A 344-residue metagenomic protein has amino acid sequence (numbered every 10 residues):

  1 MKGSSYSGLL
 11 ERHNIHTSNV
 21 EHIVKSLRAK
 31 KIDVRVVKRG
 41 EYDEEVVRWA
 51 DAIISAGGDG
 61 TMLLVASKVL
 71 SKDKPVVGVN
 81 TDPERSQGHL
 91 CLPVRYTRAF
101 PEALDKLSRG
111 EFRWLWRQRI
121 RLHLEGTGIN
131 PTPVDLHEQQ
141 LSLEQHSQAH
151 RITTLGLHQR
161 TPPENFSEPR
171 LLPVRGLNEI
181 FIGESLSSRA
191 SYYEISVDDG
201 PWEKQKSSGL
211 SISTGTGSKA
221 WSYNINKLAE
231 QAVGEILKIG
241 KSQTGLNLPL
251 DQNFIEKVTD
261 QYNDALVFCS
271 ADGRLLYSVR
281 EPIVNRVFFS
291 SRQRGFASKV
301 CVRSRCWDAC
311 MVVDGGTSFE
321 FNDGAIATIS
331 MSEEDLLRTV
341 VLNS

Functional and structural regions predicted by a protein language model:
M1-A56, M62, D73-K74, L90-W114 (+2 more regions): ATP/NTP phosphate-donor binding region
K2, S71-W114, K241-N253, K257 (+1 more regions): A phosphate-binding glycine/aspartate-rich beta-alpha loop in the early core of alpha/beta enzymes
S5-I15, L155-P173, L250-S278: Intrinsically disordered, low-complexity acidic Ser/Thr-rich regulatory segments
E45-R48, S67-S71, F112-L115, E168-V174 (+7 more regions): Solvent-exposed alpha-helices and their adjacent loops that cap or buttress functional pockets in soluble metabolic
G60-A66, S218-Y223: Short glycine/serine/threonine-rich phosphate/pyrophosphate-binding segments that cradle anionic phosphate groups
D82-G209: Catalytic core of DAGKc-family lipid kinases
I182, D198-P201, D272-S344: ATP/nucleoside-binding phosphotransfer catalytic cores, i.e., glycine-rich phosphate-binding loops
G200-I283, N322-D323, T328-M331: Gly/Ser/Thr-rich active-site loops/lids in small-molecule metabolic enzymes that frequently grip phosphoryl groups
